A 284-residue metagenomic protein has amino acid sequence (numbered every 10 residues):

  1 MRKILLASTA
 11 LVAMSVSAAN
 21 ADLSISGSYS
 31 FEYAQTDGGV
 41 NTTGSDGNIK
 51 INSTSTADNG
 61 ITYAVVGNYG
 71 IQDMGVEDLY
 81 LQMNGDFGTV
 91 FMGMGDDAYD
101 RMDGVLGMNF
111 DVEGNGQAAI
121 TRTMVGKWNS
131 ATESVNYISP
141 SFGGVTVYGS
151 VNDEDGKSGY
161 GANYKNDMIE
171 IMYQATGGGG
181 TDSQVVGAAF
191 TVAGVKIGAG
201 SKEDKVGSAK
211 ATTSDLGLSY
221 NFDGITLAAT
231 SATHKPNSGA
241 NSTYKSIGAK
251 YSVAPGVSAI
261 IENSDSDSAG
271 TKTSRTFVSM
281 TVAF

Functional and structural regions predicted by a protein language model:
M1-F284: Outer-membrane beta-barrel proteins
